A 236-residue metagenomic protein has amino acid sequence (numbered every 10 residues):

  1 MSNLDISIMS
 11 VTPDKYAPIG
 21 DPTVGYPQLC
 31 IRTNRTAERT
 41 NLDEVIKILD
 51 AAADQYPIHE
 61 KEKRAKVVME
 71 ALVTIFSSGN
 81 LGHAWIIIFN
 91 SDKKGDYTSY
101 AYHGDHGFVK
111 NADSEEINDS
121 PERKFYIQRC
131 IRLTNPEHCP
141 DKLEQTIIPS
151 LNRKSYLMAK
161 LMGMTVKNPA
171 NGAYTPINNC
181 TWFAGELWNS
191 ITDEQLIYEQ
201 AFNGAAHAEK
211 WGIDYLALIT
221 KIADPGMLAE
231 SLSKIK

Functional and structural regions predicted by a protein language model:
S2-N178, S190, A208-K236: Non-catalytic ligand/cofactor/substrate-binding and regulatory segments of enzyme domains
N178-E194: Non-catalytic, well-ordered alpha-helical segments in soluble enzyme domains
L196-K210: Aromatic sugar-binding interfaces of carbohydrate-active proteins
